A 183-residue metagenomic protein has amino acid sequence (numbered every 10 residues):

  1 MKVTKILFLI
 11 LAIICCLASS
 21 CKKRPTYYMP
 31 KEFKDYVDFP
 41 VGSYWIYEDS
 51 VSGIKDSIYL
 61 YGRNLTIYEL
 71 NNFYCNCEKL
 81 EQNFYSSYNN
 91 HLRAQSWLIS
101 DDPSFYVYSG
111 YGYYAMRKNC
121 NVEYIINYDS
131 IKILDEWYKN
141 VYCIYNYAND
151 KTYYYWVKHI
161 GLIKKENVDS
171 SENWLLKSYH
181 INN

Functional and structural regions predicted by a protein language model:
M1-V3: N-terminal secretory signal peptides that target proteins for export/translocation
I6-C15: Sec-dependent N-terminal signal peptides
L17-S20: C-terminal motif of bacterial Sec signal peptides marking the signal peptidase cleavage site
K22-N183: Conserved functional acidic sites
